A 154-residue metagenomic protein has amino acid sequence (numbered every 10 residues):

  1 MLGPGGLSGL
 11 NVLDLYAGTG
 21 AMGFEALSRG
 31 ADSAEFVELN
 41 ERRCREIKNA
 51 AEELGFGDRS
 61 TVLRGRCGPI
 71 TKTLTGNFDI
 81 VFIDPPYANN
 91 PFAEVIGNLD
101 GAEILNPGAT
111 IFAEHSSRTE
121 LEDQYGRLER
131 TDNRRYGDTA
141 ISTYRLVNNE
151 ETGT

Functional and structural regions predicted by a protein language model:
M1-T154: Class I S-adenosyl-L-methionine-dependent methyltransferase catalytic core
